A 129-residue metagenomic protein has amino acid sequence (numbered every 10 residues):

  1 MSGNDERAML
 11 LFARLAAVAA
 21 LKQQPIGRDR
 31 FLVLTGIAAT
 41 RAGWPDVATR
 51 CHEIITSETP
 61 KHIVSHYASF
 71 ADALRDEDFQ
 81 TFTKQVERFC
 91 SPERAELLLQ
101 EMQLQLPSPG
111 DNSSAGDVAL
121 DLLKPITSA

Functional and structural regions predicted by a protein language model:
M1-R14, E53-A129: Intrinsically disordered, low-complexity, charge-biased linker/tail regions
S2-G3, G36, G43, T49 (+1 more regions): A conserved position within tetratricopeptide repeats
L11, R30-F31, R50-C51: The tetratricopeptide repeat
A13, A20-L21, T40: Hydrophobic/aromatic side-chain positions at a characteristic register within alpha-helices of tetratricopeptide repeats
P25-I26, P45: TPR-repeat structural position
L32-V33, A39, H52, V86: Inward-facing hydrophobic residues that define packing positions of alpha-helical scaffold repeats
